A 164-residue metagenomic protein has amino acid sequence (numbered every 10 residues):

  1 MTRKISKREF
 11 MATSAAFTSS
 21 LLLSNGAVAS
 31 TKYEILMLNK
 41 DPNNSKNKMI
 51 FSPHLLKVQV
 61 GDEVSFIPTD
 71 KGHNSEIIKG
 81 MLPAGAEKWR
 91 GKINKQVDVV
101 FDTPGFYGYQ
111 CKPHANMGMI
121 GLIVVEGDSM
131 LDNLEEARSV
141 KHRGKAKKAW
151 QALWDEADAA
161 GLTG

Functional and structural regions predicted by a protein language model:
T2-S6, M11-G164: Extracytoplasmic copper-binding redox domains, predominantly the cupredoxin/blue-copper superfamily
